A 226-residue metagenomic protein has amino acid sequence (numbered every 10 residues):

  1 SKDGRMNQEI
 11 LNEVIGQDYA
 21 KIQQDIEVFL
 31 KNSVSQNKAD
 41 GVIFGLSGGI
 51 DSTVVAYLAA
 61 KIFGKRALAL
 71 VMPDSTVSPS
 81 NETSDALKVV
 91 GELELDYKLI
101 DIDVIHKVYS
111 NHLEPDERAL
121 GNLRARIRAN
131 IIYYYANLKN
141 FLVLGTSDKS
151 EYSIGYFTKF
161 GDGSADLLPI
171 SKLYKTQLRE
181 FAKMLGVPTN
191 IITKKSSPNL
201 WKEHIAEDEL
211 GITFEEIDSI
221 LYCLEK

Functional and structural regions predicted by a protein language model:
K2-S153: ATP-dependent adenylation/nucleotidyltransferase module used to activate substrates
G91, L120, R124-R128, L142-T213: Catalytic subdomain that performs nucleotidyl-dependent activation
E216-C223: Short alpha-helical "packing" element that flanks the helix-turn-helix/winged-helix DNA-binding module
